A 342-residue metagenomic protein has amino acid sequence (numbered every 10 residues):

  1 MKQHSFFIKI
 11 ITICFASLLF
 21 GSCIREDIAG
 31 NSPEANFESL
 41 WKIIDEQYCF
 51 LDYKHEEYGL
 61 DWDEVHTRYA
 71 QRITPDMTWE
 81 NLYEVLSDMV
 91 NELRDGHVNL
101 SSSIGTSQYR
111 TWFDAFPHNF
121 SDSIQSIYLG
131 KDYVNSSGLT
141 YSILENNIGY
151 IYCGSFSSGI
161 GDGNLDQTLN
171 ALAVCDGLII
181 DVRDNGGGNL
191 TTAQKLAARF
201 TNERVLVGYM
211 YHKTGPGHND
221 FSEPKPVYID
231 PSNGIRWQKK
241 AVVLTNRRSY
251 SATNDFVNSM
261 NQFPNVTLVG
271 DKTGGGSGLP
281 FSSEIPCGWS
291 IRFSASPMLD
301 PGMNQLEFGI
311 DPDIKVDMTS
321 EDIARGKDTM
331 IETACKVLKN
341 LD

Functional and structural regions predicted by a protein language model:
M1-G30: Bacterial Sec-dependent N-terminal signal peptides
S17, L172-V174, I235: Alpha-helix termination/capping residues and helix-transition junctions
C23-H212, N219-P226, K240, S282 (+2 more regions): Flexible, low-complexity junctional segments that flank or bridge functional domains
I151, I179-R183, G270, M303 (+1 more regions): Conserved PDZ fold ligand-binding element
T191-R325: Conserved acidic, small-residue-rich alpha-beta core segments centered on
D328: Functionally critical loop-and-helix segments that line ligand-binding/catalytic clefts of soluble enzyme domains
T333-L341: C-terminal alpha-helix
